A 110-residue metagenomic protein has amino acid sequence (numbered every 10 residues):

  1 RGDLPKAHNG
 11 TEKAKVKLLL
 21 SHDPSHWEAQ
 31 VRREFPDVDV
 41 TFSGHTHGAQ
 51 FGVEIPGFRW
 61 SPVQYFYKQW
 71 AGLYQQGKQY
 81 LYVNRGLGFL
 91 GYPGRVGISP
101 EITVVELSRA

Functional and structural regions predicted by a protein language model:
R1-A110: Soluble catalytic domains of enzymes that build or remodel membrane lipids, polysaccharides, and related
